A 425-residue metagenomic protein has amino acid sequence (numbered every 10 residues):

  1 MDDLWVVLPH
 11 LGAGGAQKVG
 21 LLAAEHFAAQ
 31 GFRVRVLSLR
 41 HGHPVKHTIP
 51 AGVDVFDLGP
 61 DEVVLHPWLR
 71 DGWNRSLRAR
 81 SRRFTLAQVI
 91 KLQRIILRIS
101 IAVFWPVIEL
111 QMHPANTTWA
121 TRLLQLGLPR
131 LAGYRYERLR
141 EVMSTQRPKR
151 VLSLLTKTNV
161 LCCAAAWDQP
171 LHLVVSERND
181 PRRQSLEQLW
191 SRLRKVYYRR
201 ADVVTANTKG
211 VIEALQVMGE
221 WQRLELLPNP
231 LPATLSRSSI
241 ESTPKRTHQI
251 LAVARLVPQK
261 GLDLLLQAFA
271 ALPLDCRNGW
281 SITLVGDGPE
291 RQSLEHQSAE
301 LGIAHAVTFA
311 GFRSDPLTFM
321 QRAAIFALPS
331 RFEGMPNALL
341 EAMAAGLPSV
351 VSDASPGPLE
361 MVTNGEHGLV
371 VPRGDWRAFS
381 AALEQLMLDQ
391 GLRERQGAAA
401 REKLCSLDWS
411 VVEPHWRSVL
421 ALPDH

Functional and structural regions predicted by a protein language model:
Q17-L22, V160, H248, A252-A271 (+3 more regions): A conserved mid-protein helix/loop that constitutes part of the nucleotide-sugar donor-binding site
D57, E295-G311: Nucleotide-activated donor-binding/catalytic signature segment of Leloir-type glycosyltransferases, i.e., the conserved
S153-N159, E177: Short His-centered aromatic/hydrophobic patch
G210, P230: Carbohydrate-associated surface elements
A299, A306, A378, Q385 (+2 more regions): A short, well-ordered alpha-helix in the C-terminal region of glycosyltransferases
F312, R331: Aromatic "clamp/platform" in nucleotide-sugar-dependent glycosyltransferases that forms part of the donor/acceptor
P348-S352: Short hydrophobic beta-strand element within catalytic cores of glycosyltransferases and related nucleotide-activated
D353, T363-G365, L369-W376, Q385-Q390: Conserved acidic donor-binding segment of nucleotide-sugar-dependent glycosyltransferases
